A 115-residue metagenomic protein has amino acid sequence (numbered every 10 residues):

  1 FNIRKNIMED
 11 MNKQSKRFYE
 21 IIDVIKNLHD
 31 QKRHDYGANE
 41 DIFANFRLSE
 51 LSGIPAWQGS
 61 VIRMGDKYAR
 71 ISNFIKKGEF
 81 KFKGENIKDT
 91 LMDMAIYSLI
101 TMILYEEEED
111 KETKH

Functional and structural regions predicted by a protein language model:
F1-H115: Intrinsically disordered, low-complexity regulatory regions that flank transcription factor DNA-binding cores
